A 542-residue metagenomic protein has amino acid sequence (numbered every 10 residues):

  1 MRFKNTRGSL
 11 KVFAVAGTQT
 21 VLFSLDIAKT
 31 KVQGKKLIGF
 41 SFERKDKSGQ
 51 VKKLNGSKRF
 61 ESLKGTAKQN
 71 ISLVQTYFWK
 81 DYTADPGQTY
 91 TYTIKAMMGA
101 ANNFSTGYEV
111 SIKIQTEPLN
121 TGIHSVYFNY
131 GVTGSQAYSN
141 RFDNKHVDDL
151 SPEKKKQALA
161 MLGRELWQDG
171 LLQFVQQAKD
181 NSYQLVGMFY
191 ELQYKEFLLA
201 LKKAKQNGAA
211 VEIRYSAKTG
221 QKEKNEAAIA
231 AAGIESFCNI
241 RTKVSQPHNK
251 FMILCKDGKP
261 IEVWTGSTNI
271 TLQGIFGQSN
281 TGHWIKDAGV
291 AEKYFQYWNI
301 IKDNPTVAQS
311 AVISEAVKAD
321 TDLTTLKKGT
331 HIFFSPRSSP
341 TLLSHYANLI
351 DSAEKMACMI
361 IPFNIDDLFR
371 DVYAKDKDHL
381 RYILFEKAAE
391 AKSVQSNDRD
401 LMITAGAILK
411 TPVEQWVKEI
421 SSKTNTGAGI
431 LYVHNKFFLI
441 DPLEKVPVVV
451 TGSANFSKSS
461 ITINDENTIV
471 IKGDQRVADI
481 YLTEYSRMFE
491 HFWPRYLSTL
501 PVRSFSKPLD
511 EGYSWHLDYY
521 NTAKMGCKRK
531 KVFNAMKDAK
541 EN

Functional and structural regions predicted by a protein language model:
R2-A160, Q168, L172, Y183 (+6 more regions): PLD/PLD-like phosphodiesterase catalytic module centered on the HKD motif
L172-Q176, A347: Short hydrophobic/charged patches on amphipathic alpha-helices used for structural packing and interfaces
Q184-M188: Short N-terminal targeting/anchoring amphipathic segment
F189-Q193, I360-I361: Short, glycine-rich nucleotide/cofactor-binding loops
F276-S279, T330: Flexible glycine/proline-enriched surface loops and loop-helix/loop-strand junctions
N304-L349, A353: A charged, amphipathic alpha-helical module
